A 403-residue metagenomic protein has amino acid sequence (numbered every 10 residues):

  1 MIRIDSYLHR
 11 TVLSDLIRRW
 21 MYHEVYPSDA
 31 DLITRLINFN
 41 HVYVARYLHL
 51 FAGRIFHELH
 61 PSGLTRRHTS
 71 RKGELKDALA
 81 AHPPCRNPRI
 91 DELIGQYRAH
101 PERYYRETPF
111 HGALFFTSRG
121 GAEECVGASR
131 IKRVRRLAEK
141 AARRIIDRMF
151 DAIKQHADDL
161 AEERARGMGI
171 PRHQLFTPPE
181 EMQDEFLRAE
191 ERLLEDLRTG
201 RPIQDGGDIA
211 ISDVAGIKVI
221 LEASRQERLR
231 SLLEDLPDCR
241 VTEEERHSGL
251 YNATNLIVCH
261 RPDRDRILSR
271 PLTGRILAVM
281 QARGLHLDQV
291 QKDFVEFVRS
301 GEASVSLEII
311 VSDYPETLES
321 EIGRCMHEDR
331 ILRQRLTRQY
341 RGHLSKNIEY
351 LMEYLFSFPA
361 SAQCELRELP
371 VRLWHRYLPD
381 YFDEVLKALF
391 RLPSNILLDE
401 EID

Functional and structural regions predicted by a protein language model:
M1-A210, I322-D403: Charge-rich, low-complexity segments
G206-F358: Long beta-strand-rich cores associated with HINT superfamily self-processing modules
